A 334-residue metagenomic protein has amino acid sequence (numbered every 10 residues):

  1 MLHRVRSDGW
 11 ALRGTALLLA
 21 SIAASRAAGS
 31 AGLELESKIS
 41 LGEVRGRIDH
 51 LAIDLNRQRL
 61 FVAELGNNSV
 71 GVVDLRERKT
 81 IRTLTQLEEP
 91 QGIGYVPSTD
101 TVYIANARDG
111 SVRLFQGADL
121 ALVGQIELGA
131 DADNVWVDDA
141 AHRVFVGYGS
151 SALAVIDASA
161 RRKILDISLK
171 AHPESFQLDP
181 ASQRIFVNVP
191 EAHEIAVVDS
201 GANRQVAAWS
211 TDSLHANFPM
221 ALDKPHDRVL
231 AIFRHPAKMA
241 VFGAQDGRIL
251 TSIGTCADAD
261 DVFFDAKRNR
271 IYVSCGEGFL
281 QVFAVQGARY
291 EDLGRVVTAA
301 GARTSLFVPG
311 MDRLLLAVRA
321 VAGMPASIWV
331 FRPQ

Functional and structural regions predicted by a protein language model:
R4-A28: Sec-dependent N-terminal signal peptides of Gram-negative exported proteins
R26-Q334: Predominantly soluble domains enriched in secretory-pathway, periplasmic, or organellar proteins
